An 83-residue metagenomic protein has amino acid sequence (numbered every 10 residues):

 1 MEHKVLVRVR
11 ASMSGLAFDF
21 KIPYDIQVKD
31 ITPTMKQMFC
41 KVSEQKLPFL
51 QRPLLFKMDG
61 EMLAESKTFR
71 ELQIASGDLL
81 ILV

Functional and structural regions predicted by a protein language model:
M1-D19: N-terminal intrinsically disordered, low-complexity, charge/repeat-rich segments that act as generic
M13, Q45-R70: Short acidic beta-strand-loop surface patches of small beta-rich interaction domains
M13-P33: Short, contiguous acidic and Ser/Thr-rich linear segments
F18-P23, S43-F49: Generic detector of short, locally flexible boundary/turn motifs and exposed helical patches
P33-E44: Short, intrinsically disordered, mixed-charge
G77-D78: Loop/turn positions that initiate beta-strands
